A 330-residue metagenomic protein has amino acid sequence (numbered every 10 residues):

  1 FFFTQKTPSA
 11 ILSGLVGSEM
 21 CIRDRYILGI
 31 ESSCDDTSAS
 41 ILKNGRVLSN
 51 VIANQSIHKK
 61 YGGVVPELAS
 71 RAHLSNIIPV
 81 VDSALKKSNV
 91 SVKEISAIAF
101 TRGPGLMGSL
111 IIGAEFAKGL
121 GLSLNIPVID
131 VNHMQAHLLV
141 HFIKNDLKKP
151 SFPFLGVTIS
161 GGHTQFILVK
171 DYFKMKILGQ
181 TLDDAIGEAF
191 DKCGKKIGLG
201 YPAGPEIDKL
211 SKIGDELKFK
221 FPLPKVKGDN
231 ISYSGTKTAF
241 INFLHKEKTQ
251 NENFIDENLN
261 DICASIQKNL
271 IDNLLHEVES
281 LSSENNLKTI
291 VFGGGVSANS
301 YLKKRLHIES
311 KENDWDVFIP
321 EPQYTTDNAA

Functional and structural regions predicted by a protein language model:
F1-I22: Single conserved hydrophobic/aromatic residue that forms the stacking wall/gate of nucleotide- or nucleobase-binding
R23, V131-F154: Conserved phosphate-binding catalytic cores of ATP/NTP-utilizing and phosphoryl-transfer enzymes
Y26-P104, H133, H137: N-terminal beta-alpha supersecondary unit
T37-L42, G156-T158, T164-L168: Short beta-strand scaffold segments in enzyme catalytic cores
F100-G103, L120, S160, I290-N299: Glycine-rich beta-strand-to-loop/alpha-helix junction loops that act as flexible
H137-L138, P320-A330: Glycine-rich phosphate-binding/hydrolytic loop that grips phosphoryl groups
K170-I213, K237-T238, N242-K246: Glycine-rich phosphate-binding loop plus the immediately following alpha-helix
D208-I290, N299-F318: A contiguous, well-structured pocket-lining segment that forms one wall/lid of small-molecule binding clefts in soluble
